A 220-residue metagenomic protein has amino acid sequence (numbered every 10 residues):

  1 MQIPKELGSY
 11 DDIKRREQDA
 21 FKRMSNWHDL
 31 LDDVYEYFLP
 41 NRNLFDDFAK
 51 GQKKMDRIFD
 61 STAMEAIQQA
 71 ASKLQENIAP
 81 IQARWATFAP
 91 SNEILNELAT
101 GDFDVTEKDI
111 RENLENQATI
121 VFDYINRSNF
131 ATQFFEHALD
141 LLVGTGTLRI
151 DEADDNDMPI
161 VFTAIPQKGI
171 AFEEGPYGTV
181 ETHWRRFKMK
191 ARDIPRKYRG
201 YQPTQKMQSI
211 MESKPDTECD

Functional and structural regions predicted by a protein language model:
M1-C219: Extended, helix-rich architectural segments
